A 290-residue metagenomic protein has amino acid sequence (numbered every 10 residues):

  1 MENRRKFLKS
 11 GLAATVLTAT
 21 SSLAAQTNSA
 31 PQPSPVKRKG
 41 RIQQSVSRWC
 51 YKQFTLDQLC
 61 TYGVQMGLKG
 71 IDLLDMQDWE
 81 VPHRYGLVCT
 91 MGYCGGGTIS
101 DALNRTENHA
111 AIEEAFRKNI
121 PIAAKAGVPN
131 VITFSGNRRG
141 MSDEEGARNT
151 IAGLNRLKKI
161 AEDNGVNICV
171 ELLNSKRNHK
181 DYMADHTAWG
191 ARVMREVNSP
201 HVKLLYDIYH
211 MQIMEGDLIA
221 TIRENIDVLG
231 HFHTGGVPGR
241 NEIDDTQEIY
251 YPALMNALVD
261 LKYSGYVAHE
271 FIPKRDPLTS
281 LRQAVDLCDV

Functional and structural regions predicted by a protein language model:
E2-V64, G127-P129, A184-Y206, H210-V290: Histidine-acidic metal/acid-base catalytic patches
S10-T20, V36-R38, A102-K203, I213: Active-site acidic/histidine proton-transfer and metal-coordination neighborhood in alpha/beta enzyme cores
C50-K52, D75-Q77, G95-G97, N137-R139 (+4 more regions): Active-site-proximal loop/turn and secondary-structure-junction residues that shape catalytic pockets, frequently
L59-W79: Catalytic domains of carbohydrate-active enzymes, especially glycoside hydrolases
E80-Y93, V166: Short acidic, glycine/proline-enriched helix-loop-strand junctions
C89-M91, V170, Y206, H269: Hydrophobic residues in well-ordered beta-strands that form the structural core
